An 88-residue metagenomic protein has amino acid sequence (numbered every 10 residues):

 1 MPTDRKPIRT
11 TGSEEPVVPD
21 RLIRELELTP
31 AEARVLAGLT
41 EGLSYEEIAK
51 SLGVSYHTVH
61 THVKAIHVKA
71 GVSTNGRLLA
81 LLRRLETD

Functional and structural regions predicted by a protein language model:
M1-R5: C-terminal regulatory or interaction extensions
P7-T10, P16, D20-E25, K64-D88: Basic, Lys/Arg-enriched C-terminal extension of HTH/homeodomain DNA-binding domains
I8, R21, L39, I48-S51: N-proximal short alpha-helices
S13, L26-E27, Y56-H57: Short helix-capping and inter-helix turn/linker motifs at the boundaries of alpha-helical repeat units
V17, P30, T58-T61: Alpha-helix N-cap/N′ positions at the starts of helices
E27, A37-E41, R83: Short, locally clustered residues in the helix-turn-helix/winged-helix DNA-binding domain
A31-V35: The N-cap/first-turn positions of alpha helices within or immediately adjacent to helix-turn-helix DNA-binding domains
G42-R77: Recognition helix of helix-turn-helix DNA-binding domains
